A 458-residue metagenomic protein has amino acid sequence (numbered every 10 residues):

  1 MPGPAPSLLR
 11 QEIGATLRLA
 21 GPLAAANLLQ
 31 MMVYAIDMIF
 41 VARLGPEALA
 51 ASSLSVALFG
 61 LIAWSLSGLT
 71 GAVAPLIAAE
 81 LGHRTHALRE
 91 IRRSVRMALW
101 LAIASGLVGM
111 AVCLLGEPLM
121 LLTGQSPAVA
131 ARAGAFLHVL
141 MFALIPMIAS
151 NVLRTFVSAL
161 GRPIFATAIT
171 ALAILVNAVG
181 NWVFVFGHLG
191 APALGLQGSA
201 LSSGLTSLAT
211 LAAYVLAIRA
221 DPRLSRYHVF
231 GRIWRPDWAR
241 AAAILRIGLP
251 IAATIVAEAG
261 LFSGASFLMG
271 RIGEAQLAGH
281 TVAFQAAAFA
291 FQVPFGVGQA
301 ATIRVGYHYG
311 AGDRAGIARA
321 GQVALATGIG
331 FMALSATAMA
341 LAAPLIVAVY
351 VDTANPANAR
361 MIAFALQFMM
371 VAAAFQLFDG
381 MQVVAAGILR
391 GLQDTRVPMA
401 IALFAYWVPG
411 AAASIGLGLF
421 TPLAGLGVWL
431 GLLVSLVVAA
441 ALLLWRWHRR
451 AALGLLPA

Functional and structural regions predicted by a protein language model:
M1-A20, I77-I145, V176-V179, P192-L249 (+2 more regions): Short alpha-helical transmembrane segments in multi-pass integral membrane proteins
R18-D37, V139, S150, A173 (+5 more regions): Transmembrane helical elements of multi-pass membrane transporters/channels
L23, N27, M38-I39, V56 (+16 more regions): Transmembrane alpha-helix boundary and packing residues in multipass membrane permease domains and related
A24, L28, M32, L107 (+17 more regions): Hydrophobic alpha-helical segments of membrane proteins
L28-A50, P118-P127, V183-L194, A252 (+3 more regions): Helix-terminus/linker motif at the lipid-water interface of multi-pass membrane proteins
V41-G60, A128-A135, L196-Q197, L201 (+4 more regions): Interfacial/gating helices of multi-pass transporter permease domains
R43-P46, E80, A159-L160, G190-A193 (+4 more regions): Helix-loop interface residues and adjacent transmembrane-helix termini in multi-pass membrane transporters, primarily
L49-M110, M147-G161, A166, G279-A343 (+1 more regions): Small-residue-rich hydrophobic transmembrane alpha-helices
